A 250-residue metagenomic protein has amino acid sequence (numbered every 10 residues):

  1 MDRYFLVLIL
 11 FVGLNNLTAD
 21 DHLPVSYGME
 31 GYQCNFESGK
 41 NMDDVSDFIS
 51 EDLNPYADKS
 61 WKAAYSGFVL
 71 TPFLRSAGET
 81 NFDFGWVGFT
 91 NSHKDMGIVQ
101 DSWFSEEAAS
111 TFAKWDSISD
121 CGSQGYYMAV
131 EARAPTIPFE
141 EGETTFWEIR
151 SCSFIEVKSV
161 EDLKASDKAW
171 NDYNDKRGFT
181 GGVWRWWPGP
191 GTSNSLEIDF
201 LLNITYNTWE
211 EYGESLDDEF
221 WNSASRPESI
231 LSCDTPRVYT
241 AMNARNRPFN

Functional and structural regions predicted by a protein language model:
Y4-G13: Sec-dependent N-terminal signal peptides
T18-N250: Short S/T/G/P-rich N-terminal loop/turn motif that feeds into the first structured element of a domain
